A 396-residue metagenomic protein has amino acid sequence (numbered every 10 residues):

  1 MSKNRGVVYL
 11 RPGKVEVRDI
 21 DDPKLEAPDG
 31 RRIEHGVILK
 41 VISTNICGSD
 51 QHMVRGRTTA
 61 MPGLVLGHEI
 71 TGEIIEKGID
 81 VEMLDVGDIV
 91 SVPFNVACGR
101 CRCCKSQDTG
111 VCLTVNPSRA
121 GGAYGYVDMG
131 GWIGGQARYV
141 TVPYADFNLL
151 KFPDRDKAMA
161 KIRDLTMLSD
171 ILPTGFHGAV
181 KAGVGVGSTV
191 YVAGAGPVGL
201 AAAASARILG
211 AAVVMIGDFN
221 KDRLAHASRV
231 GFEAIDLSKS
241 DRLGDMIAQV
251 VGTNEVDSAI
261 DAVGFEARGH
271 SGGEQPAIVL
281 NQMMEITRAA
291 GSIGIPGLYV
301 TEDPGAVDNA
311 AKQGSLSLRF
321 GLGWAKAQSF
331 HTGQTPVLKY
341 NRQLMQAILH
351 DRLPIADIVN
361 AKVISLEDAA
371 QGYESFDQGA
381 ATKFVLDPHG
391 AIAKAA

Functional and structural regions predicted by a protein language model:
M1-S2, G30, E34-H35, S240 (+4 more regions): C-terminal hydrophobic helical "lid"/dimerization subdomain of Rossmann-like NAD(P)H-dependent oxidoreductases
E26-N45, V54-K105, G110, W132-G134 (+1 more regions): Glycine-rich beta-strand-centered segment in the early N-terminal region that forms part of a ligand/cofactor-binding
I89, T189, S292, S329: Short glycine-centered segments of the SAM/dcSAM-binding site in methyltransferase folds
C98-A193: NAD(P)H dinucleotide-binding glycine-rich loop of Rossmann-like/cofactor-binding domains, especially the beta1-alpha1
A182-V184, A225-A327, A370, I392-A396: Glycine-rich cofactor phosphate-binding loops and adjacent beta1-alpha1 units of small-molecule cofactor enzyme domains
G199-L200: N-terminal Rossmann-fold NAD(P) dinucleotide-binding loop
I208-V213: Conserved S-adenosyl-L-methionine
D218: Conserved acidic E/D residue at the C-terminus of a beta-strand in Rossmann-like folds
